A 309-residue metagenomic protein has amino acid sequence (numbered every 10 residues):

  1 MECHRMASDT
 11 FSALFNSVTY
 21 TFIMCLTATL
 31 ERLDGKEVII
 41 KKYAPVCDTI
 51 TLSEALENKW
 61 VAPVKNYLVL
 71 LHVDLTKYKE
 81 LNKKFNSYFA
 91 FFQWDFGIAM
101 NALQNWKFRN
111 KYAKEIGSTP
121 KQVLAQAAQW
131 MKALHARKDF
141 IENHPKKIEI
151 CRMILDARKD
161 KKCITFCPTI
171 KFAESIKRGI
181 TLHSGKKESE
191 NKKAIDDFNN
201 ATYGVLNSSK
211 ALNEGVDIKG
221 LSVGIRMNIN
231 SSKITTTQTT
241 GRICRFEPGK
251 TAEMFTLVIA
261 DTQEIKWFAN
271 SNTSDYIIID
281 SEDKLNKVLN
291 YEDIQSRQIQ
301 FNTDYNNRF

Functional and structural regions predicted by a protein language model:
M1-H4, A211-L212, N228-N230, I243: Conserved Walker B
H4-N66: Post-DEXD/H (motif II) to motif III coupling segment of the RecA-like Helicase ATP-binding lobe
R5-A7, R32-L33, G215, K233 (+1 more regions): Catalytic P-loop NTPase motifs of RecA-like helicase/translocase cores
F22, G204-V205, V223: Short, Asp-centered acidic motifs that coordinate Mg2+ and/or phosphate in catalytic or ligand-binding sites
V46-K161: Conserved interdomain linker/interface between the two RecA-like ATPase lobes of SF2 helicase motors
Q104-F108, A113-E115, I277-F309: Long, largely alpha-helical accessory region at the distal end of helicase-like NTP-driven motors
K162-F166, K171-V216, T235: Conserved helicase ATPase core of P-loop NTP-dependent helicases/translocases
R242-N272: Conserved segment of the helicase C-terminal RecA-like domain
